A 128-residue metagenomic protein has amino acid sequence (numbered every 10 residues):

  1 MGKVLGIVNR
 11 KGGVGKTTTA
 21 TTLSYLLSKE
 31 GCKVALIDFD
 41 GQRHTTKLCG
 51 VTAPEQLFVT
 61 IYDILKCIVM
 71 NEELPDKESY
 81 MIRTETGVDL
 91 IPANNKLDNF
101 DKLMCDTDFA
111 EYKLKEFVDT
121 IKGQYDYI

Functional and structural regions predicted by a protein language model:
M1-I128: P-loop NTP-binding core
